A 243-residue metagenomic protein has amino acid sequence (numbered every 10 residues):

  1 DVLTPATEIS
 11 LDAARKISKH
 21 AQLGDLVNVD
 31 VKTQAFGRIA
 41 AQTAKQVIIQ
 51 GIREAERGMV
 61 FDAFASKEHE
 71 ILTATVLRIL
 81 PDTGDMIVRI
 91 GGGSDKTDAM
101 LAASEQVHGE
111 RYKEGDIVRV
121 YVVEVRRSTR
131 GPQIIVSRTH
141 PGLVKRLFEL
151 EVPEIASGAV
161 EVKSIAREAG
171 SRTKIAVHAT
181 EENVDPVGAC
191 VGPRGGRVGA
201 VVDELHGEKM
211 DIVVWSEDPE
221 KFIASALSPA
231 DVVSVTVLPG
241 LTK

Functional and structural regions predicted by a protein language model:
D1-K243: RNA-contacting regions in translation and RNA-metabolism proteins, encompassing KH/S1 modules where present
